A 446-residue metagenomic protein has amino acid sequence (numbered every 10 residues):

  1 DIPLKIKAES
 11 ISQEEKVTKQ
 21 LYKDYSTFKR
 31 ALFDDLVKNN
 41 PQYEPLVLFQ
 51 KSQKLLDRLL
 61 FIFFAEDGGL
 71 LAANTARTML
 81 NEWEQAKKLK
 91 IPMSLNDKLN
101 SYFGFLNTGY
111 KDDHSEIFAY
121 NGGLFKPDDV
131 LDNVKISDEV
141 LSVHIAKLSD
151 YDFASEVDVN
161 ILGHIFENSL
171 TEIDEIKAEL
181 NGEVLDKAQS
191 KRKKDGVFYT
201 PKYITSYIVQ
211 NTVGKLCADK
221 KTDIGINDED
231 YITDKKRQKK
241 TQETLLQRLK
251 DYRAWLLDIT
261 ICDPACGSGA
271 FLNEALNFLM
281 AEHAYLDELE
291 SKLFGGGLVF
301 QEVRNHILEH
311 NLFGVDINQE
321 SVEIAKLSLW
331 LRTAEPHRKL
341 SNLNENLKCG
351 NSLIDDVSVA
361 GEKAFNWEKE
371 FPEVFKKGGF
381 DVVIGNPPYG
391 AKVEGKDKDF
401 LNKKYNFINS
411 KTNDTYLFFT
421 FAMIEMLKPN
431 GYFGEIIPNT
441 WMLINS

Functional and structural regions predicted by a protein language model:
D1-M280, N311, V315-V322, G350-D355 (+4 more regions): Preference for the N-terminal adenyl/adenosyl cofactor-binding alpha/beta module
L71-N74, H337, G431-E435: Acidic/polar loop patches that form or flank catalytic/metal-binding clefts of enzymes that bind anionic ligands
K215, D219-D223, W255, E282-E290 (+2 more regions): Secondary-structure transition/capping motifs at alpha-helix termini and the adjoining loop/turn into the next element
I261, A270-Q301, L353-S446: SAM-dependent methyltransferase catalytic-core segment centered on the flexible catalytic loop and adjoining short
E288-S291, Q301-V315, Q319: P-loop NTPase Walker
A325: Conserved SAM-binding loop
S341, E345-K348: Conserved SAM-binding strand-loop segment of SAM-dependent methyltransferases
